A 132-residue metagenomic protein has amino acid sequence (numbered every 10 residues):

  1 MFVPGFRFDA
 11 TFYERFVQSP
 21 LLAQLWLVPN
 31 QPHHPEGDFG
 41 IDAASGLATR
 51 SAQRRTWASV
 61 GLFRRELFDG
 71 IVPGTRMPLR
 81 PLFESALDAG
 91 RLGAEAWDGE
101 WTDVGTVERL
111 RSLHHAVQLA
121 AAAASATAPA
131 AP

Functional and structural regions predicted by a protein language model:
M1-D38: Conserved beta-loop-beta/alpha segment of the NTase-like Rossmann-fold superfamily that binds/positions NTPs
F6, N30, A44-S45, R65-L67 (+1 more regions): Short loop segments at secondary-structure junctions
E14, G40-A44, S112-L113: Short, hinge-like loop/turn segments at secondary-structure boundaries
A23, P35-G37, A44, L67 (+1 more regions): Glycine-rich, flexible loop/turn motifs
L25, I41, R50, A94-A96: Structural signal for conserved beta-strand scaffold positions within catalytic alpha/beta enzyme cores
V28, G40-D42, V104: Short beta-strand-to-turn element immediately C-terminal to the catalytic PLP-Schiff-base lysine in fold type I
G37-Q53: Short, flexible, basic/aromatic active-site loop/helix in glycosyltransferases
R54-P132: Conserved alpha/beta core of the MobA/IspD/sugar-nucleotide pyrophosphorylase nucleotidyltransferase superfamily
